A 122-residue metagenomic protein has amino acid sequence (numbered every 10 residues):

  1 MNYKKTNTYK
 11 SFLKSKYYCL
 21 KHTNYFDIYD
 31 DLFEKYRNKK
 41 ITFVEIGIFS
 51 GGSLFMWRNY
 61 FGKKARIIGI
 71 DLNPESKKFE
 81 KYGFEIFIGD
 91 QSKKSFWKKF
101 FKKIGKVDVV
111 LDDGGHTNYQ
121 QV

Functional and structural regions predicted by a protein language model:
M1-L111, G115-V122: A short alpha-helical cap/connector motif
